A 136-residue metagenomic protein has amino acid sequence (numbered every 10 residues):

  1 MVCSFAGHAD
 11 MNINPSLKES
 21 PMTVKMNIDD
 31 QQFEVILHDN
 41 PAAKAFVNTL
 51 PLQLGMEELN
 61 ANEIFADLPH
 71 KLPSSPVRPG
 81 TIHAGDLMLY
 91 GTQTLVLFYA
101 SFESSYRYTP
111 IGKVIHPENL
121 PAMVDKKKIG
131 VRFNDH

Functional and structural regions predicted by a protein language model:
G7-D10: Boundary of Sec targeting at the N-terminus
P15-F65: N-terminal secretory signal peptides
L50-H136: Glycine-rich active-site loops that engage anionic ligands at enzyme catalytic sites
